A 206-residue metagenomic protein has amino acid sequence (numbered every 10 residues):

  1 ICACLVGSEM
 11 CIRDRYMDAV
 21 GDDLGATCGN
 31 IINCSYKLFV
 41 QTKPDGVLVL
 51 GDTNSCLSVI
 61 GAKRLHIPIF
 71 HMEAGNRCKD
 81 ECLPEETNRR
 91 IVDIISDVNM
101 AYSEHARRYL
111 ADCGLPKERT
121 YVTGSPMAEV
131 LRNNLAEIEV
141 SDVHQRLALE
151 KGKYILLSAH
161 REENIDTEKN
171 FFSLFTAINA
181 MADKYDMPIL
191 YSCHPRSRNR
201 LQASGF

Functional and structural regions predicted by a protein language model:
I1-G7, C11-I12: Single conserved hydrophobic/aromatic residue that forms the stacking wall/gate of nucleotide- or nucleobase-binding
V6-S8, I138-F206: Donor-nucleotide binding loops and adjacent catalytic segments primarily of GT-B fold Leloir glycosyltransferases
S8-E9, L65-H66, E86-R90, K117-E118 (+2 more regions): Short, hinge-like loop/turn segments at secondary-structure boundaries
R13-R15, R119-Y121, P188: Conserved beta-strand segments of alpha/beta enzyme cores
Y16-P116: Active-site and donor-binding regions of nucleotide-sugar-utilizing enzymes
A19, I95-N170: A nucleotide-sugar donor-handling region in carbohydrate enzymes
L57-S58, Y109, V130, N199-L201: Phosphate- and divalent-cation-binding pockets in alpha/beta enzyme and binding domains that engage nucleotide-derived
